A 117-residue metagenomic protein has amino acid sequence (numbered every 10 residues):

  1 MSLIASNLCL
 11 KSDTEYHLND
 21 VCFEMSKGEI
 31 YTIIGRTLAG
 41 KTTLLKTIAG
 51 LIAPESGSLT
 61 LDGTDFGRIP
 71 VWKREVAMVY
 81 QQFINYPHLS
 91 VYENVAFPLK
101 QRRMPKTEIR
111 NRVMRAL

Functional and structural regions predicted by a protein language model:
L3, L18-N19: Conserved structural motif at the start of ABC-family nucleotide-binding domains
I34-R36: The feature captures the beta-strand-to-loop junction immediately N-terminal to the Walker
A49: Helix-to-loop junction immediately C-terminal to a conserved catalytic motif
E55-S58, E108: Conserved coupling/switch loops of ABC nucleotide-binding domains, chiefly the family-specific signature
G57-D65: Conserved ABC transporter NBD signature motif
T64-Y80, Q101, K106, R110: ABC ATPase NBD coupling module
L89-P98: Short coil-to-helix segment of the ABC ATPase nucleotide-binding domain corresponding to the Q-loop/switch region
